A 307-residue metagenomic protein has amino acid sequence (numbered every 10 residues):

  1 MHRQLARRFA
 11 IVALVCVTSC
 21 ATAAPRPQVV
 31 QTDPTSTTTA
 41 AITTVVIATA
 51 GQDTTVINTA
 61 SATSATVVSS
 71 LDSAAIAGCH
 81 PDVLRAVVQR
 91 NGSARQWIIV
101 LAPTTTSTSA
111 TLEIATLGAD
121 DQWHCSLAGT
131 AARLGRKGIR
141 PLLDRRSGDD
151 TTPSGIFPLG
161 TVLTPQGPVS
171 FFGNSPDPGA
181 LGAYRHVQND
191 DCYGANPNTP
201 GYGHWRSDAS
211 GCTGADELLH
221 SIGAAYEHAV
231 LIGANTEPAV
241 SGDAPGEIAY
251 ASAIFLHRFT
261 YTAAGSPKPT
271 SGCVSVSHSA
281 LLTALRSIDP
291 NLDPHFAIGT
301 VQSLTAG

Functional and structural regions predicted by a protein language model:
M1-A10: Bacterial N-terminal signal peptides that target proteins for export
V17-S19: C-terminal motif of bacterial Sec signal peptides marking the signal peptidase cleavage site
A21-A23: Bacterial signal peptide processing site
P27, A62-P269, L281-G307: Cell wall/extracellular polymer interaction/catalysis modules
Q31-S70: Extracellular mucin-like PTS domains
C273: Short cysteine clusters
S277: Conserved "landmark" site that anchors the functional core of diverse proteins
